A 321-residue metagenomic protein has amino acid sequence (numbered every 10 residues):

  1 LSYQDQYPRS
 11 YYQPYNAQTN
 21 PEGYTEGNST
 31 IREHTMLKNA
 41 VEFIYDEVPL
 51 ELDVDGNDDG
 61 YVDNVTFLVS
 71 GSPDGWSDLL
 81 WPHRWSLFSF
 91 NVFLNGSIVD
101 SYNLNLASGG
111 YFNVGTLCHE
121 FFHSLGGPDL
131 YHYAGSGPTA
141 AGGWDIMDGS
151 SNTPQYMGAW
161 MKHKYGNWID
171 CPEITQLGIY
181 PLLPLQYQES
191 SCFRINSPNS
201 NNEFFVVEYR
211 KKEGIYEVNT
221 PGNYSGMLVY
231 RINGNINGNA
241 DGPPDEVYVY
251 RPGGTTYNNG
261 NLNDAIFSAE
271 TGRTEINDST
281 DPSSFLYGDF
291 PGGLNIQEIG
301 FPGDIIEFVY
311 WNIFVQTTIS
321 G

Functional and structural regions predicted by a protein language model:
L1-N95: Active-site-proximal segments of metallohydrolase catalytic domains
G27, I31, G60, F90 (+8 more regions): Intrinsically disordered, low-complexity, compositionally biased regions/tails
E33-I44, Y156-I169, N295-Q297: Short, Φ-rich (hydrophobic/aromatic) sequence segments
K38-E42, D46, G115-H123, F267 (+2 more regions): A broad, structural surface signal
D55-G56, Y111, L286: Short, flexible, glycine/charge-rich loop motifs used to bind or transfer phosphoryl groups or to couple energy/partner
N64-T66, S70-G222, N233-N235: Extracellular hydrolytic enzyme modules, especially secreted metalloproteases of the metzincin/thermolysin-like class
Q186-I313: Extracellular low-complexity, Gly/Ser/Thr-rich intrinsically disordered linkers and protease-sensitive activation/hinge
T317-G321: Short, solvent-exposed loop/edge segments of extracellular or virion-exposed proteins
